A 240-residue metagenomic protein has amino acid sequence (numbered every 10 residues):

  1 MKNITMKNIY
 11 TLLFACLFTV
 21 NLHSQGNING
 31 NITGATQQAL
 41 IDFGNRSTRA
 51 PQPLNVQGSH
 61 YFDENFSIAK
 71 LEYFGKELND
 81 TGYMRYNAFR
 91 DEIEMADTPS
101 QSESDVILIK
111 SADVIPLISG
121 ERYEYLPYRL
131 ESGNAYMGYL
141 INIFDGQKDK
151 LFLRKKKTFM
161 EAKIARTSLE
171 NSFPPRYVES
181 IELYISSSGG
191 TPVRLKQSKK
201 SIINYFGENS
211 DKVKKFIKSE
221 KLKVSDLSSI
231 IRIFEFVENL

Functional and structural regions predicted by a protein language model:
M1-G30, I233: Bacterial Sec-dependent N-terminal signal peptides
H23-G58: Sec-dependent signal peptide cleavage junction
N27, A35, K110-D113, S201 (+1 more regions): Exposed alpha-helical structural elements
N29-G30, A39-D42, Y184-S187, I202-Y205: Short hydrophobic/aromatic-rich motifs at helix boundaries and adjacent loops
F43-N45, P175-R176, S188-P192, F206-D211: Short amphipathic alpha-helical segments, especially helix-boundary/capping motifs
F62-D63, A69-R194: Aromatic-patch recognition
N65-F66, D226: Solvent-exposed, flexible loop/coil residues
R194-Q197, I203-L240: Long, compositionally biased interface segments
